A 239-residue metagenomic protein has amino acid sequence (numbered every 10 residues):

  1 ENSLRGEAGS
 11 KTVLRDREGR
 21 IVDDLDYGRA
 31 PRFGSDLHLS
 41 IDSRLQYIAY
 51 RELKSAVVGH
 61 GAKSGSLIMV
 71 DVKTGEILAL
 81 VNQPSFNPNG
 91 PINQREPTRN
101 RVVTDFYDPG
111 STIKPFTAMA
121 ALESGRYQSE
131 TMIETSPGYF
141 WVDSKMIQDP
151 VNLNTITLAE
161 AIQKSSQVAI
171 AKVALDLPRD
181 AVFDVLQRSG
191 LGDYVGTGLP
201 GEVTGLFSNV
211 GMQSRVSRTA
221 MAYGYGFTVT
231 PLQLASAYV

Functional and structural regions predicted by a protein language model:
E1-S66, F86-N89, N93-P97: Extracytoplasmic/periplasmic proteins that interact with beta-lactams or build/remodel peptidoglycan
R15-G28, I41, D71-S111, F116-V239: Beta-lactam-recognizing serine transpeptidase/beta-lactamase-like catalytic domain environment
